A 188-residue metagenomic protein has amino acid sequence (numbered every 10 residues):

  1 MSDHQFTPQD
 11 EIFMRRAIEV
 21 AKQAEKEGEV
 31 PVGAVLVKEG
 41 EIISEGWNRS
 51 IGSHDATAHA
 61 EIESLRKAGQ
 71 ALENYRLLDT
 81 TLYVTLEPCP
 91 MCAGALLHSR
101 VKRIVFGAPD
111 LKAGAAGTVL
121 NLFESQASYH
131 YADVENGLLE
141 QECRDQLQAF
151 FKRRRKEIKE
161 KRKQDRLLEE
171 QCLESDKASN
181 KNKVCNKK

Functional and structural regions predicted by a protein language model:
M1-A24, A95-K188: Zinc-dependent deaminase
H4, P8, I12, V30-P31 (+2 more regions): Residues at secondary-structure transition points
A17, A21-A24, A34, S44 (+2 more regions): Small-residue (primarily alanine) positions within well-ordered alpha-helices, especially packing/interaction faces
G28-V32, L78: Short, basic and Ser/Thr-rich N-terminal targeting/leader segments
V32-G40: Short beta-strand scaffold segments in enzyme catalytic cores
I43-S50: Short beta->alpha transition motifs characteristic of CBS
S50, V84, A108: Residues that line or immediately flank small-molecule/substrate-binding pockets and catalytic motifs
A58, I62, R66-S99, R103: Helix-adjacent hinge/juxtasegments
